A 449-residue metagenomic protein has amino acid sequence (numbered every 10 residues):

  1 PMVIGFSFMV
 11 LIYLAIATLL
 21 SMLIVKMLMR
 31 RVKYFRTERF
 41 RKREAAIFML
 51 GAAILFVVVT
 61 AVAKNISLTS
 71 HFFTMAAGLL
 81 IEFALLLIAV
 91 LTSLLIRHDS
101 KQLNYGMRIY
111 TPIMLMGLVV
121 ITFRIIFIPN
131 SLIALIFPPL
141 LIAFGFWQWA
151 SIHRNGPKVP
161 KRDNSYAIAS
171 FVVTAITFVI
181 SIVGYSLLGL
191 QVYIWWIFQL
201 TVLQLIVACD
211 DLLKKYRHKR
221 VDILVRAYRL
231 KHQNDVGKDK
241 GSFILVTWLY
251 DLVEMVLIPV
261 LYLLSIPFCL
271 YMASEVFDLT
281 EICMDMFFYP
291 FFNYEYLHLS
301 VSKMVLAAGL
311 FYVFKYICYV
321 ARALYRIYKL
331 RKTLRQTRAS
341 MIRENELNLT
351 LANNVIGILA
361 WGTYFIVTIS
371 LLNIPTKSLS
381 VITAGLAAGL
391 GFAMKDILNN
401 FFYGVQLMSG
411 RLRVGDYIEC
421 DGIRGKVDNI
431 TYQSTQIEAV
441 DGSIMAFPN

Functional and structural regions predicted by a protein language model:
M2-A323: Hydrophobic/aromatic interaction determinants used to assemble and anchor large protein complexes
K214, H218, D251, M255 (+7 more regions): Short amphipathic alpha-helical coupling elements at transmembrane boundaries
S242-V253, E344-N348, W361, F365 (+2 more regions): Alpha-helical membrane-protein architecture signal
V246, L330-L351: Membrane-interface, cytosolic juxtamembrane amphipathic helix immediately N-terminal to a transmembrane helix, enriched
V256-V260, L264, A352-V355, L359-G362: Loop-to-transmembrane-helix entry motif
V260-L263, G357, S370-P375, V405-N449: Soluble accessory domains appended to multi-pass membrane transport proteins
V355-I369, P375, L379-G385: Bilayer-spanning, highly hydrophobic alpha-helical transmembrane segments
L379-F402: Hydrophobic alpha-helical transmembrane segments
